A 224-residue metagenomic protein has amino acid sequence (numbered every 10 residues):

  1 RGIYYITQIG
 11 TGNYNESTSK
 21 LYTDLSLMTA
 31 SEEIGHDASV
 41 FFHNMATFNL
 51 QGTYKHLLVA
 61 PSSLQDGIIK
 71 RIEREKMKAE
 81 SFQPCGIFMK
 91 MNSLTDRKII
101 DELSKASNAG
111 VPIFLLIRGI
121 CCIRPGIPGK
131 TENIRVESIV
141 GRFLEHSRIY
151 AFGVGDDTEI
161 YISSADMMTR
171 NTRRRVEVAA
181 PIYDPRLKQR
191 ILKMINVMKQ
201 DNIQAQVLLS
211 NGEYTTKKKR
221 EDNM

Functional and structural regions predicted by a protein language model:
R1-T18, E33-G35, P61-M224: PLD/PLD-like phosphodiesterase catalytic module centered on the HKD motif
Y14-T47, I191: Mobile "lid/hinge" segments at catalytic clefts and subdomain interfaces of large enzymes
F42, A46-N49, K76, K199: Structural signal for hydrophobic packing residues in well-ordered secondary-structure cores of soluble enzyme domains
F48-L57, F82-P84: Gly-rich Lys/Arg/Thr-decorated short loops/hinges at beta-loop-alpha junctions or inter-strand turns that position
